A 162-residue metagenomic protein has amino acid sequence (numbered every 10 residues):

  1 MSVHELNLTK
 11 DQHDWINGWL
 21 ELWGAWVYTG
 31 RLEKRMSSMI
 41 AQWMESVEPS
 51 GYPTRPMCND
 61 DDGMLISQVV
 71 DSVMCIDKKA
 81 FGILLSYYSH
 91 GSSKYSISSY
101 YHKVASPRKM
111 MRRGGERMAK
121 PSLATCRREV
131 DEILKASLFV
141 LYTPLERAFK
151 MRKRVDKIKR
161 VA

Functional and structural regions predicted by a protein language model:
M1-C75, K103-M111, G115-M118, S122 (+1 more regions): N-terminal interaction/assembly modules
I83-L84: A short pre-motif secondary-structure segment
Y87-G91: Short helix-to-turn junction characteristic of helix-turn-helix DNA-binding domains, especially the helix
S92-Y95, P121: Residue-level signal for the short linker/turn that defines the boundary of a DNA-recognition helix
Y95-A105: Residues within the helices of the helix-turn-helix
T125, E129: Residues in the helix-turn-helix
